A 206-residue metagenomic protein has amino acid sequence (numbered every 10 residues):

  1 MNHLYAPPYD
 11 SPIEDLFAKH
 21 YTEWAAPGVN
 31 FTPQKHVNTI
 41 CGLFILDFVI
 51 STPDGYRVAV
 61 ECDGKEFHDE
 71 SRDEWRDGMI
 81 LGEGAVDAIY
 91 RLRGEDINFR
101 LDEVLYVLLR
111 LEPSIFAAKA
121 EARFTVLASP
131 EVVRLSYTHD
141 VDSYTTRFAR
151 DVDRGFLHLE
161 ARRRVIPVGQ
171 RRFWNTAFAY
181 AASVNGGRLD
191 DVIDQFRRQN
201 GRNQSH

Functional and structural regions predicted by a protein language model:
M1-T32, K119-H206: Solvent-exposed, charged helical/coil patches that constitute nucleic-acid or partner-interaction surfaces
Y9-E14, C41, R100-L101: Phosphate/oxyanion-binding active-site loops and adjacent basic polyanion-contact surfaces
P12, P33, I89-R93: Secondary-structure boundary/capping motif
T22-V58: Active-site metal-binding core of divalent-cation-utilizing nuclease and nuclease-like domains
P27-G28, A85-A88, S114: Structural alpha-beta junctions
L46, T52-V107: Basic, amphipathic alpha-helical patches used to engage nucleic acids or provide basic targeting signals, exemplified
L109-R123: The C-terminal output helix
